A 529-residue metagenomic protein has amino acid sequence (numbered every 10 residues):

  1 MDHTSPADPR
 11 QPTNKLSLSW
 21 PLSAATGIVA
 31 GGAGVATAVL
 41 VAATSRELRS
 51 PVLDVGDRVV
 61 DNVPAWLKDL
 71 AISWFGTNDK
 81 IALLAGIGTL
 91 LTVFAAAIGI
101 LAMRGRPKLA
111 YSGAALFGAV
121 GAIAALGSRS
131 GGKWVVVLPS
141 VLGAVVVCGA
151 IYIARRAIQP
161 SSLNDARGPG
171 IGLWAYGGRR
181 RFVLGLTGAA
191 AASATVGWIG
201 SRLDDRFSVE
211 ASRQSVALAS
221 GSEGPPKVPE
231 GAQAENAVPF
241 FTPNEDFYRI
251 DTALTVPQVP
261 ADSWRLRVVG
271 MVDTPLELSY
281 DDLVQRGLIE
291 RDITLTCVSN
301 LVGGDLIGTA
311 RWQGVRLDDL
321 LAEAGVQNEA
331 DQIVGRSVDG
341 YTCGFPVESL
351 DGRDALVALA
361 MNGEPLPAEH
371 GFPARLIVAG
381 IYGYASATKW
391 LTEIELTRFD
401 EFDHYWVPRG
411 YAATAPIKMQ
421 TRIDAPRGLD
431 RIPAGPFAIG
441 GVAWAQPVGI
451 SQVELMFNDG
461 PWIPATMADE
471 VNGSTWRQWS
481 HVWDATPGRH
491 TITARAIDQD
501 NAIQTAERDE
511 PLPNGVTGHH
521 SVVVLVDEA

Functional and structural regions predicted by a protein language model:
M1-P107: Membrane-anchoring hydrophobic segments
T4-N14, Q159-A175, S215-P229: Intrinsically disordered, low-complexity linkers and terminal tails enriched in Pro/Gly and often acidic or mixed-charge
S23-G34, L116, S140-C148, G185-G197: Hydrophobic alpha-helical membrane-embedded or membrane-associated segments
A36, L40, T44, A97 (+5 more regions): Hydrophobic membrane-targeting alpha-helices
A43, E47, M103, R156-N164 (+1 more regions): Transmembrane helix-loop junctions in multipass membrane proteins, especially transporters and channels
T44, A82, G86, T92-V93 (+3 more regions): Structured, non-membrane catalytic/scaffold regions adjacent to prosthetic-group chemistry
D79-D165: Membrane-embedded alpha-helical segments of integral membrane proteins
P169-A190: N-terminal secretory signal peptides and thylakoid transit peptides that target proteins across membranes
